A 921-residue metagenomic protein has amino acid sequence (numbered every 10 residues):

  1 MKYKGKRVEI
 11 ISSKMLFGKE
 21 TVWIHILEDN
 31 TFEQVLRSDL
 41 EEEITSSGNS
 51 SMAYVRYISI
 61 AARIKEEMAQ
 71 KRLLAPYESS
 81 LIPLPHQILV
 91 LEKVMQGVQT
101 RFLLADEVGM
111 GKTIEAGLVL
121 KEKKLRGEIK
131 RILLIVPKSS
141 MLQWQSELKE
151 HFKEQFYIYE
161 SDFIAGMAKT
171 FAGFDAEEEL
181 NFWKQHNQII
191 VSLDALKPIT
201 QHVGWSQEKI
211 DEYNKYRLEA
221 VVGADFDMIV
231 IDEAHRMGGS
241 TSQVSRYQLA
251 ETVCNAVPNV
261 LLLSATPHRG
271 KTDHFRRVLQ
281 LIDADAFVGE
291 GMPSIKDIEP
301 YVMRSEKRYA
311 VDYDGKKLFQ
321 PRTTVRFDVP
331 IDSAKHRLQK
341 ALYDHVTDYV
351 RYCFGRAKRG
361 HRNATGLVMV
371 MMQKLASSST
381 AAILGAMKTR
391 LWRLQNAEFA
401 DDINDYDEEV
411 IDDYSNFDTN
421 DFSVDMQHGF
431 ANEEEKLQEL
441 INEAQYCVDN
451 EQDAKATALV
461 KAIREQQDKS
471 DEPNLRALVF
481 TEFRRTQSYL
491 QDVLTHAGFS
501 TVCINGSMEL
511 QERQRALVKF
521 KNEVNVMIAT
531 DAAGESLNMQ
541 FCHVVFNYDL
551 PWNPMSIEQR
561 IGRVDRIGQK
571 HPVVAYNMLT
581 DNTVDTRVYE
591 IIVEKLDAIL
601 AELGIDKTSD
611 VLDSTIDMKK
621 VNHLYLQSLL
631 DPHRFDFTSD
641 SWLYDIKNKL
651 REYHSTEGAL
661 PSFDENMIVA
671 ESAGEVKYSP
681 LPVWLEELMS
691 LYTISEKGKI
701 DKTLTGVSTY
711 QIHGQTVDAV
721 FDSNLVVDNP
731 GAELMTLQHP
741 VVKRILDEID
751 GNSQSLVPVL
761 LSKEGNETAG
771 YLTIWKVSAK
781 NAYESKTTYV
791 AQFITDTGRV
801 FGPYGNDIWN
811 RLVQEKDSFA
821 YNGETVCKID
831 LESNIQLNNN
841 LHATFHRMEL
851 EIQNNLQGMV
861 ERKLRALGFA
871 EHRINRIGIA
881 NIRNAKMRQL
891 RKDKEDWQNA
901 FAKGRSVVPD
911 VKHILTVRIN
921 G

Functional and structural regions predicted by a protein language model:
K19, H25, D29-E33, R37-E92 (+5 more regions): SF2 helicase/translocase NTPase motor core, specifically the RecA-like lobe 1 inter-motif segment between Walker
Q99-V119: Walker A/P-loop
D175-V203, I210-I229, R236-H268, T272-D402 (+2 more regions): Inter-lobe coupling linker of SF2 helicases/translocases
R246, D348, S377, Q395-N396 (+4 more regions): P-loop NTPase motor cores of the ASCE clade
K271, Q487-S488, I528-C542, G562-Q569: SF2 helicase motor core recognition
H274-R277, L537-D549, V574-N577: A short beta-strand element within the Helicase C-terminal
P321-S333, L384-N525, E671-W684, S690-T693 (+3 more regions): Conserved Helicase C-terminal RecA-like lobe
V564-V593: Conserved segment of the helicase C-terminal RecA-like domain
